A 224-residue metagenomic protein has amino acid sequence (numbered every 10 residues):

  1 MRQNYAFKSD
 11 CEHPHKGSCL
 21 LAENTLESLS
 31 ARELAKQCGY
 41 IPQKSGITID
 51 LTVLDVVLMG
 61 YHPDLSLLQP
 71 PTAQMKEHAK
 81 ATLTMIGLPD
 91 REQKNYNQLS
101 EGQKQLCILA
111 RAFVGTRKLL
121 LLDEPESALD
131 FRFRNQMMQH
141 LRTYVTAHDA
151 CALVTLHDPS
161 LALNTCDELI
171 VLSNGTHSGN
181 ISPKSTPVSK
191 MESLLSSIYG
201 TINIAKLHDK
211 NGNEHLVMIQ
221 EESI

Functional and structural regions predicted by a protein language model:
G17-T25, E33-L34: Conserved ABC transporter NBD signature motif
L58, A73-R91, T116: Conserved ABC ATPase "signature" region
N95-L99: Conserved ABC ATPase signature
L120-E124: Catalytic Walker B motif of ABC-type/P-loop ATPase nucleotide-binding domains
L156-H157: H-loop/switch region of ABC-family ATPase nucleotide-binding domains
L169-T186: H-loop (His-switch) and adjacent beta-strand-loop-beta switch element of ABC-type ATPase nucleotide-binding domains
M191-I224: ABC ATPase nucleotide-binding domains
